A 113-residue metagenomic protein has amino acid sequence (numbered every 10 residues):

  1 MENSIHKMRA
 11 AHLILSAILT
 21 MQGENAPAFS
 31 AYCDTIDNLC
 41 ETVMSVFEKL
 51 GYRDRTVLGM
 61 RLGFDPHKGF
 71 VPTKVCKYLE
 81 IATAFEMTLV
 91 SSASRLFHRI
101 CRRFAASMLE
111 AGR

Functional and structural regions predicted by a protein language model:
M1-R113: Transcription-machinery-associated regions
